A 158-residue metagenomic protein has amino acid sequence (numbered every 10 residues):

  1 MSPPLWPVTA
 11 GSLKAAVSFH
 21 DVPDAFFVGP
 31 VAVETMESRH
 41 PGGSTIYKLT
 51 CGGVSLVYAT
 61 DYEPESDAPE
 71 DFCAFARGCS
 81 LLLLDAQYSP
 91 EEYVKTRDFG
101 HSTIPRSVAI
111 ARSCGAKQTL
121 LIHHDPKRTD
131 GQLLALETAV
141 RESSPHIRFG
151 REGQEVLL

Functional and structural regions predicted by a protein language model:
M1-V57, E63, D67, F72-C73 (+1 more regions): Binuclear metal-dependent hydrolase catalytic cores
V57-Y58, L121: Structural beta-sheet core signal
E65-G153: Cap/insert and terminal regions of metallo-dependent hydrolase folds
